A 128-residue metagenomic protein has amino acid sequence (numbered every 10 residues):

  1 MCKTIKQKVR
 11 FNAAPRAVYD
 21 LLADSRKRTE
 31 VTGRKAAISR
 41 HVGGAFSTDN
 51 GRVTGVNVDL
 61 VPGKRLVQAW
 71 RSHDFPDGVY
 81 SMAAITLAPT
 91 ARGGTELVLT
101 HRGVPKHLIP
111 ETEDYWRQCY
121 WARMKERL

Functional and structural regions predicted by a protein language model:
M1-A37: Hydrophobic ligand-binding cavity/cleft-lining segments
Q7-F11, N57, L99-H101: A structural signal for short, well-ordered beta-strand segments
A13, A45-D49, E111: Alpha-helical scaffold segments that form or flank carboxylate-/histidine-based iron centers
R16, K64, A122: Glycine-centered loop/turn positions within well-structured domains that cap or flank conserved ligand/cofactor-binding
L22, T32, V61, W70 (+1 more regions): Short, flexible helix/strand-to-coil boundary loops that buttress conserved ligand/catalytic motifs in alpha/beta
K27-E30, H41, Q118, A122: Structured surface interface patches that mediate subunit assembly and partner/cofactor docking
T29, A37, S47, G51-G94 (+1 more regions): Hydrophobic-ligand binding "helix-grip"
G103-L128: A conserved amphipathic terminal alpha-helix motif
